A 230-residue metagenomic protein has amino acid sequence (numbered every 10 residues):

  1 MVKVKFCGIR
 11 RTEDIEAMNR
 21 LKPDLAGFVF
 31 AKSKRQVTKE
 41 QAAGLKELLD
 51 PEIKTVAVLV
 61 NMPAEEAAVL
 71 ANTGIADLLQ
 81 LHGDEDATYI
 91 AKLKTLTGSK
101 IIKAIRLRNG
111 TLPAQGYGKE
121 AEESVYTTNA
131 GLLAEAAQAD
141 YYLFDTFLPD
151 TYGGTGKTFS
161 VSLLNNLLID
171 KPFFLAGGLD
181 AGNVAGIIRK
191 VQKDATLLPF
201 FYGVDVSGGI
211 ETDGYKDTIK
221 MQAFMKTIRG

Functional and structural regions predicted by a protein language model:
M1-K5: Extreme N-terminal starter segment of soluble prokaryotic enzymes
F6, A176, S207: Short hydrophobic "strand-cap" motifs at the C-terminus of beta-strands
R20-L21, T73-G74, L96, A137-Q138 (+2 more regions): Structural motif
P23-K34, L81-D86, F147-L148, D194-F224: Glycine-rich phosphate-binding active-site loops on the catalytic face of alpha/beta enzymes
G27-K34, E40-Q41, K46-A176, D180-N183: Conserved anion-binding
E40-L49, K92, S207-G230: C-terminal helical cap(s) of enzyme catalytic domains, especially alpha/beta-barrels
